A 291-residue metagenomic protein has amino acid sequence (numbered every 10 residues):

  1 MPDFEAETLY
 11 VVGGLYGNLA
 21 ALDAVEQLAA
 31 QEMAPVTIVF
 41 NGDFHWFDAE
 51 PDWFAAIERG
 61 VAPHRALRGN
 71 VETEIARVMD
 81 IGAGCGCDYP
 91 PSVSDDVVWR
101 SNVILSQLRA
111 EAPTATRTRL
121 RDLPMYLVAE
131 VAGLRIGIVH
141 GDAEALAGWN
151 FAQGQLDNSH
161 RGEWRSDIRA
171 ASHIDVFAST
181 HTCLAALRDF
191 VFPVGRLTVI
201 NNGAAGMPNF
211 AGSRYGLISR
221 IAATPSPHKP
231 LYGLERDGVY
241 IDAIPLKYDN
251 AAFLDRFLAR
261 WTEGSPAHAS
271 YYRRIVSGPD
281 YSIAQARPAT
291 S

Functional and structural regions predicted by a protein language model:
M1-G60: N-terminal active-site segment of His-dependent metallophosphoesterases
P2-Y10, V128-G137, F192-T198: Beta-strand-turn-beta hairpins that frame and shape the catalytic cleft of phosphate-ester-processing enzymes
F4, D189-S291: Acidic, His/Gly-rich catalytic cores of divalent-metal-dependent hydrolytic chemistry
A6, P35, V61-P63, G133-L134 (+2 more regions): A general structural motif
V12-G13, T37-D43, R65-N70, V139 (+2 more regions): Active-site neighborhood of phospho(di)ester-bond hydrolases with catalytic His/Asp-centered motifs
Y16-A21, H45-A49, V71-R77, E144-A145 (+2 more regions): Active-site environment of divalent metal-dependent phosphoester hydrolases
E32-M33, A110-V191: His/acidic metal-ligating clusters that form di-metal
P51, A55-V128, N158-I168: Active-site neighborhood of divalent metal-dependent phosphoester bond hydrolases
